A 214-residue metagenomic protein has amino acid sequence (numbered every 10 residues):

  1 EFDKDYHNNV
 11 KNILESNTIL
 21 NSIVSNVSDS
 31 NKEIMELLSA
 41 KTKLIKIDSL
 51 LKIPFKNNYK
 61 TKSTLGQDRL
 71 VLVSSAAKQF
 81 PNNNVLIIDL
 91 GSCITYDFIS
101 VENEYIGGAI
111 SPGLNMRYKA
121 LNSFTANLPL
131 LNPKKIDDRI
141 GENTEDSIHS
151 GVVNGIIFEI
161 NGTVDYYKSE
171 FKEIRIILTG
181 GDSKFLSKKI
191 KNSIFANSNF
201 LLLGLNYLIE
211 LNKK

Functional and structural regions predicted by a protein language model:
E1-V85, E104-K214: Nucleotide/phosphate-binding catalytic cleft detector across ATP-hydrolyzing and phosphate-transferring enzymes
I94-I99: Short beta-strand scaffold segments in enzyme catalytic cores
